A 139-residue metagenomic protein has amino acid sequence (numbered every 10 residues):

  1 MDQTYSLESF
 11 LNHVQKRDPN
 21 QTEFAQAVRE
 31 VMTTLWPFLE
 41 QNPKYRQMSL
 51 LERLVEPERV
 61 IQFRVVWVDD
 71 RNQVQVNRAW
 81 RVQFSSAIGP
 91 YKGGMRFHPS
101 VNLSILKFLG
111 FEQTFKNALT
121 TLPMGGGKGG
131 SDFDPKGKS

Functional and structural regions predicted by a protein language model:
M1-S139: N-terminal ligand-binding/catalytic initiation module
